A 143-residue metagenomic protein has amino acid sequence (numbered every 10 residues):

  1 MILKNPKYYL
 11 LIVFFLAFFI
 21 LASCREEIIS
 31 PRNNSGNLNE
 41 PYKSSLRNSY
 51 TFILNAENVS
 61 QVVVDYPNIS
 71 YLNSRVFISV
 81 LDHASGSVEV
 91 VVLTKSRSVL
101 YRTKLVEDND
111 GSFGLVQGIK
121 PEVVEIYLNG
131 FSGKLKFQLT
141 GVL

Functional and structural regions predicted by a protein language model:
M1-E27: Sec-dependent bacterial lipoprotein signal peptides
I20-R47: Bacterial Sec-dependent N-terminal signal peptides
N55-S70: Non-catalytic, beta-strand-enriched accessory regions in extracellular/secretory proteins and membrane protein
V59, F77-V80, G130-L143: C-terminal interaction-tip segments
N68-T94, K120: Acidic, Ser/Thr/Pro-rich low-complexity intrinsically disordered segments
L72-F77, L115-G133: Noncatalytic modules at the cell exterior or secretory-pathway interfaces, chiefly beta-strand-rich lectin/adhesion
A84-Y101, K136-V142: Short, surface-exposed beta-strand/strand-loop-strand elements in extracellular ectodomains
V91-I119: An anionic, turn-rich surface loop/hairpin at beta-sheet edges that serves as a generic interaction/coordination patch
